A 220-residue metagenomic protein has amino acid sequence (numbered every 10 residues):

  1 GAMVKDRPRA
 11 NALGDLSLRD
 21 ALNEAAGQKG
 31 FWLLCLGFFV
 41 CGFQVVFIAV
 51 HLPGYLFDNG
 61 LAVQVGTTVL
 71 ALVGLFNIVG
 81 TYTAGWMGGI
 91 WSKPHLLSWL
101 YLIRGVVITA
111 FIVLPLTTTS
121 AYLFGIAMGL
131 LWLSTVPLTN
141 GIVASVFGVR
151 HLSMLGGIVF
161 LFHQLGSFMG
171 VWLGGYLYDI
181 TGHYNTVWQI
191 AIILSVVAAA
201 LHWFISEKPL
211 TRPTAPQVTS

Functional and structural regions predicted by a protein language model:
G1-A12, L201-S206: C-terminal membrane-cytosol helix-exit motif in multi-pass small-molecule transporters
R7-L33: Juxtamembrane intracellular "pre-TM" segments in multi-pass secondary transporters
A26-A84: Extracytoplasmic gate region of multi-pass secondary transporters
L56-F57, M87-G88, L173-G182: Interfacial helix-cap and linker-helix signal at transmembrane-aqueous boundaries of multi-pass secondary transporters
V63-Q64, V149-V159: Loop-to-transmembrane helix entry/capping segments in MFS-fold secondary transporters and related SLC/MFSD carriers
A71-F76, T83, I90-I142: C-terminal transmembrane helical hairpin of 12-TM major facilitator-type secondary transporters
V143-S153, G182: Paired intracellular helix-loop junctions of major facilitator superfamily
Y176-L194: A membrane-interface helix-boundary motif in multi-pass transporters
